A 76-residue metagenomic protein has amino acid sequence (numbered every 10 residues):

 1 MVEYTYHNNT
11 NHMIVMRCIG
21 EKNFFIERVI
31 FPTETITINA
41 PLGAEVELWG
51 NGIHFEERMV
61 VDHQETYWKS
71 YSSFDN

Functional and structural regions predicted by a protein language model:
V2-H12, C18: Asparagine-centered strand-capping/turn motif at beta-strand->loop junctions
N9-H12, A40-A44: A short, compositionally biased
I19-N23, I53: Change "in extracellular beta-sheet-rich domains … of secreted and cell-surface proteins" to "in beta-sheet-rich domains
N23-L42: Intrinsically disordered, low-complexity Pro/Gly/Ser/Thr-rich segments with frequent PxxP/GP/PP motifs and embedded
A44-N51: A short, solvent-exposed beta-strand micro-motif common in secreted/extracellular proteins
I53-T66: Edge beta-strands of extracellular beta-sandwich domains
S72-N76: Glycine- and charge-enriched low-complexity intrinsically disordered segments
